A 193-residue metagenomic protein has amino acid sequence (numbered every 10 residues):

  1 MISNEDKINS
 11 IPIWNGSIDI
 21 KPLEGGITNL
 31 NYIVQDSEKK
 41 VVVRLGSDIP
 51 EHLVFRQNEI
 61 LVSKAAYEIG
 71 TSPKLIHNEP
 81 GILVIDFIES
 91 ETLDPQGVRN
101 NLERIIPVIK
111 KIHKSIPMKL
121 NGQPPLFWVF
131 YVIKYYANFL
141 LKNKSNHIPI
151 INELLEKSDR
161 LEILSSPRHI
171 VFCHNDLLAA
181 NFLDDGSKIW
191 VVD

Functional and structural regions predicted by a protein language model:
I2-W14, P117-N175, A179-G186: An alpha-helical support segment within catalytic cores of ATP-dependent transferases
W14-K21: Conserved N-terminal boundary motif of the eukaryotic protein kinase catalytic domain
D19, I33, K74, D176 (+1 more regions): Short, surface-exposed charged micro-motifs
P22-V132, F139-I150, P167: ATP-binding pocket architecture of kinase catalytic cores
N29, G186-S187: Coil-to-beta-strand transition motifs
F172, W190-D193: Pre-DFG segment of protein kinase catalytic domains
